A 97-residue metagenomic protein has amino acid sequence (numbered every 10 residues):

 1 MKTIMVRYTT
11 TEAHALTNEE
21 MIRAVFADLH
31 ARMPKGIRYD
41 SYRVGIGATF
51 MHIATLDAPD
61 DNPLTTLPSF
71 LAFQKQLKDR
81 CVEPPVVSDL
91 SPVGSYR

Functional and structural regions predicted by a protein language model:
K2-T9, M51-I53: Active-site-flanking beta-strand signature of metal-NTP-handling nucleotidyl enzymes and homologous cyclase-like
T9-E20: Short, surface-exposed ligand-recognition loops at beta-strand->loop->(often short) alpha-helix junctions that present
T11-A13, I46, D57-P59: Short coil/turn motifs at secondary-structure junctions
A24, D28-R38, A54-S88: An amphipathic, aromatic/His-enriched active-site/gating alpha helix that lines ligand/cofactor pockets
G36, G45-A48: Short acidic/glycine-enriched loop/turn segments that link adjacent beta-strands
Y42-V44, S95: Short beta-strand micro-motifs enriched in acidic
G45, L90-S91: Residues at the C-termini of beta-strands that transition into short coil/loop
S91-R97: Short, low-order "capping/linker" segments at domain edges
